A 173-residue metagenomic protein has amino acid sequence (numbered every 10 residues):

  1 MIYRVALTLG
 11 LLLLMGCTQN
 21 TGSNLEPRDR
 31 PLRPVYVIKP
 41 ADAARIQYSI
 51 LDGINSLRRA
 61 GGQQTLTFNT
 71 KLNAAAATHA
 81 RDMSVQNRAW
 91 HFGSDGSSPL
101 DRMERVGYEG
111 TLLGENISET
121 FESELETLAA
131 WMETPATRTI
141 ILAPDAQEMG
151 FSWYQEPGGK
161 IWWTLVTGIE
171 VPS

Functional and structural regions predicted by a protein language model:
M1-F92, R105, L125-E126, T139 (+1 more regions): N-terminal targeting leaders of exported, membrane, and organelle-targeted proteins
A89-N116: Surface/interface-facing alpha-helical segments and adjacent flexible terminal/loop regions used for partner/assembly
W131: Hydrophobic secondary-structure segments that place a key small or acidic residue at a functional site
